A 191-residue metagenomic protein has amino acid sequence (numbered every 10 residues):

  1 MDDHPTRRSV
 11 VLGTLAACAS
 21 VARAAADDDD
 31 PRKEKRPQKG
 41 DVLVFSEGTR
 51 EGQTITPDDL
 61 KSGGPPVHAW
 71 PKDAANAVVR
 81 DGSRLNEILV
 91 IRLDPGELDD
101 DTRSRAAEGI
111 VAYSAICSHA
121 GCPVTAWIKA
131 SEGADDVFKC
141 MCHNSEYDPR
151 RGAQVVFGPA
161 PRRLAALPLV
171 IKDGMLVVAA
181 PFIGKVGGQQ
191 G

Functional and structural regions predicted by a protein language model:
M1, A25-A26: Intrinsically disordered, low-complexity regulatory regions of eukaryotic regulatory proteins
M1-A17: N-terminal secretory signal peptides and thylakoid transit peptides that target proteins across membranes
A19-A22: N-terminal signal peptide c-region/cleavage motif recognized by signal peptidases
A26-I116, A120-A130, I171-G191: N-terminal pre-ligand scaffold of iron-sulfur
Y113-A179: Cys/His-clustered metal-coordination modules, chiefly Zn-binding fingers
